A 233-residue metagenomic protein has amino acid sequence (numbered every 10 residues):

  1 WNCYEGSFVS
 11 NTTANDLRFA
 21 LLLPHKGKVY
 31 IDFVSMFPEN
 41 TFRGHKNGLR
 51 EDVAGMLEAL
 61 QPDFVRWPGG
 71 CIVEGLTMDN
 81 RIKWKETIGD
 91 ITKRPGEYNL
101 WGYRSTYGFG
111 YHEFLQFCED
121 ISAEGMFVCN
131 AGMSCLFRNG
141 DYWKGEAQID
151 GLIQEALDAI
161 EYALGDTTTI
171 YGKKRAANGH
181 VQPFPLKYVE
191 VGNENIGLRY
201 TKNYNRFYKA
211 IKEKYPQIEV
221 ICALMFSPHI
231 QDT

Functional and structural regions predicted by a protein language model:
W1-E5, E124: Intrinsic-disorder/low-complexity, polar/charged segments enriched in Ser/Thr/Lys/Arg/Asp/Glu/Gln
Y4-S35, Y171, R175-N178: Extracellular beta-strand ligand-recognition surfaces/modules
L17-F19, K46-M56, K174-G179, P228-D232: Short, acidic/polar
K28, A59, F64-R66, E124-M126 (+2 more regions): Structural preference for beta-strand elements that scaffold enzyme active sites
F33-M133, Y171: Active-site-adjacent substrate/metal-binding segments within catalytic domains of carbohydrate-active enzymes
C71, A131-C135, N195, F226-P228: Active-site-proximal loop/turn and secondary-structure-junction residues that shape catalytic pockets, frequently
V73-Y111, R138-E155, E161, G165-E190: Aromatic- and acidic-residue-enriched carbohydrate-binding clefts of CAZyme catalytic domains
G151-D158, Y162-T233: Active-site neighborhood of glycoside hydrolase catalytic domains
